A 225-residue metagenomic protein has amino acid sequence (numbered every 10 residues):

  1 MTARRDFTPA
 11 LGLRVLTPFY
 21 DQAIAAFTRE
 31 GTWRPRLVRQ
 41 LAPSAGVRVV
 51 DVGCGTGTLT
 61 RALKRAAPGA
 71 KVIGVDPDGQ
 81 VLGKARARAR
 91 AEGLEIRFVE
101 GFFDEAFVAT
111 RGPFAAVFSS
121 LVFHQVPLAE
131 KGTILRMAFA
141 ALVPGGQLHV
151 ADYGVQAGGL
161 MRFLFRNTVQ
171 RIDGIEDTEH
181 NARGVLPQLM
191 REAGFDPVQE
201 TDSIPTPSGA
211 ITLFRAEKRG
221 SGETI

Functional and structural regions predicted by a protein language model:
M1-P43, T58: Conserved class I S-adenosyl-L-methionine
R4-F7, A151-A193, V198-T212: C-terminal alpha-helical "lid/dimerization" subdomain adjacent to the S-adenosyl-L-methionine
R48, G145-Q147: Short glycine-centered segments of the SAM/dcSAM-binding site in methyltransferase folds
V50, T56-E105: Class I SAM-dependent methyltransferase SAM/SAH-binding core
V108-V117: A short acidic, Gly/Pro-enriched loop at the edge of an enzyme's catalytic core that lines a small-molecule cofactor
A116-A129: A short SAM/SAH-binding and catalytic strip from SAM-dependent methyltransferases
G132-P144: A short glycine-rich, Lys/Arg-flanked "PGG" loop and its adjoining helix->strand segment in the class I
L213-I225: C-terminal lobe and adjacent flexible extensions of AdoMet/dcAdoMet transferase-like proteins
